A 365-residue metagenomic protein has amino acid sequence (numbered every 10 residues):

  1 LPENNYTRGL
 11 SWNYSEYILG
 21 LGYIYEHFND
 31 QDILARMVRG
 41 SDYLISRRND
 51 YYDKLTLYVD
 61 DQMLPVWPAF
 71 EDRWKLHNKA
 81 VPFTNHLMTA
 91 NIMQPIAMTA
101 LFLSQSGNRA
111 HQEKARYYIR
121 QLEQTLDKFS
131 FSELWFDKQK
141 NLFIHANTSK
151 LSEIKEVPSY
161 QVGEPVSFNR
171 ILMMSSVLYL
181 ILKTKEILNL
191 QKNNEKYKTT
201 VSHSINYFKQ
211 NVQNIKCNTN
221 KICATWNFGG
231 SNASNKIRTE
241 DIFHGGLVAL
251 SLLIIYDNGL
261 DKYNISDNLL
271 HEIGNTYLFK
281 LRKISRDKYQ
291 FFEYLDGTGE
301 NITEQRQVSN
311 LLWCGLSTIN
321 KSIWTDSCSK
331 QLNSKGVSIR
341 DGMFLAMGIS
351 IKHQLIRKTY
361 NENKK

Functional and structural regions predicted by a protein language model:
L1-N4, R36-T56, R116-V157, K196-K221 (+2 more regions): Long, well-ordered core segments of solenoidal/helical folds
L1-N5, P95-W135, L180, T184-I187 (+2 more regions): Terminal, non-catalytic domain-edge segments
P2-Y25: Beta-strand-rich domains and repeat architectures in extracellular enzymes and scaffolds, especially beta-propellers
Y6-G9, F28-V177, I302-G315, K321: Extended ligand-binding groove/face enriched in aromatic
Y14, I18-L21, T89, M93-I96 (+3 more regions): TPR repeat positional signature
V162-K185, Q191-I205: Loop-centered beta-sheet repeat module
V201-S266: Flexible, glycine-rich surface segments
